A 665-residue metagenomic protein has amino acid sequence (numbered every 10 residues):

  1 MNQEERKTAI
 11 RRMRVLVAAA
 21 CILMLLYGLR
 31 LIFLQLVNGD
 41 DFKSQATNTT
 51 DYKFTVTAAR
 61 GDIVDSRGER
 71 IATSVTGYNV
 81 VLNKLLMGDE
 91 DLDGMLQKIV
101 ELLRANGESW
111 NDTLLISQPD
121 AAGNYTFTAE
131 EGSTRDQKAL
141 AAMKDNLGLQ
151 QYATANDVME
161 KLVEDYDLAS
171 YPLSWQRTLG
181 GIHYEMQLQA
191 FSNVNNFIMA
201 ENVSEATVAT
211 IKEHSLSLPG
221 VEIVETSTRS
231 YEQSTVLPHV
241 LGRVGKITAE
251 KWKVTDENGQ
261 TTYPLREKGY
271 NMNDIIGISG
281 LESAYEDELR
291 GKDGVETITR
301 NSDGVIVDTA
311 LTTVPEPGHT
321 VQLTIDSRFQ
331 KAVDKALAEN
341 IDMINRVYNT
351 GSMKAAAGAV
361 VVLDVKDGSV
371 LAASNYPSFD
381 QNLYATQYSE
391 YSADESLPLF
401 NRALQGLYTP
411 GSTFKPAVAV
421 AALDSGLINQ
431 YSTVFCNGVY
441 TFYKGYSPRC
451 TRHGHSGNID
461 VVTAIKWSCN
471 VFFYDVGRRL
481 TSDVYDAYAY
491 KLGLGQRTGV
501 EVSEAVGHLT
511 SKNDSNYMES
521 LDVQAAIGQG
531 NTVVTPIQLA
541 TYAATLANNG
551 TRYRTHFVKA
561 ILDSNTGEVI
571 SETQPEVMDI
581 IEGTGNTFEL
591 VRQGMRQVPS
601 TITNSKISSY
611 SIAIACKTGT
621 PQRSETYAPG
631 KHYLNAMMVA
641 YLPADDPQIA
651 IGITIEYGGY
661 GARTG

Functional and structural regions predicted by a protein language model:
M1-V314, T350-A359: Membrane-proximal periplasmic segments of bacterial cell-envelope enzymes, especially penicillin-binding proteins
A72-T73, Y78, T299-G318, I325 (+3 more regions): Beta-lactam-recognizing serine transpeptidase/beta-lactamase-like catalytic domain environment
L85-L86, Y657-G659: A generic structural motif
D308-T309, A662-G665: Short, intrinsically disordered, charge-balanced linker/junction segments flanking boundaries in proteins
A336-Y348, G426, P599: Structural motif corresponding to the C-terminal cap of alpha-helices
